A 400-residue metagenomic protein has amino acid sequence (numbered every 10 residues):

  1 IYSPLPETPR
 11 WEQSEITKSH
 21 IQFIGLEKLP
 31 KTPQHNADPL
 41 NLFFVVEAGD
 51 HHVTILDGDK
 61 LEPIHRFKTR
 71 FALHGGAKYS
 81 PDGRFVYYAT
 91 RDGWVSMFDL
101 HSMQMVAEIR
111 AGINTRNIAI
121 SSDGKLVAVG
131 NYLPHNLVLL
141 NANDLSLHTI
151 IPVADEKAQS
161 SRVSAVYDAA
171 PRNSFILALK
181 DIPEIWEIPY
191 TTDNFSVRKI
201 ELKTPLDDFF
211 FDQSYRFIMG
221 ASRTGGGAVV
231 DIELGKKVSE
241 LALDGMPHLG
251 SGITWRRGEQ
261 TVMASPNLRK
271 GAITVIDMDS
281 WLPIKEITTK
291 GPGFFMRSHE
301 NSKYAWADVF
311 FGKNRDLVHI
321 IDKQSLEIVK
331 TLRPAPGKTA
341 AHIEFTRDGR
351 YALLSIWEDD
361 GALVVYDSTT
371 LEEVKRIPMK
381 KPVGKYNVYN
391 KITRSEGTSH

Functional and structural regions predicted by a protein language model:
I1-H400: Predominantly soluble domains enriched in secretory-pathway, periplasmic, or organellar proteins
